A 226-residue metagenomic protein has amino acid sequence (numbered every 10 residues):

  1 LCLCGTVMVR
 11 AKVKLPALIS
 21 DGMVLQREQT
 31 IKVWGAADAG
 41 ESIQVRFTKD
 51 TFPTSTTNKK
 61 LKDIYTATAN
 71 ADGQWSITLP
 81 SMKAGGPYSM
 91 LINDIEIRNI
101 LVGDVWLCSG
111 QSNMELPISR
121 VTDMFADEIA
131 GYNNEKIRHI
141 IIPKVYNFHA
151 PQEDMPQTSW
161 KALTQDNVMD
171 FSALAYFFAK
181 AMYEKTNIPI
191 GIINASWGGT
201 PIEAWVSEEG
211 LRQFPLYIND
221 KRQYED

Functional and structural regions predicted by a protein language model:
L1-K12: Bacterial Sec-dependent N-terminal signal peptides
K12-D226: Cell-envelope and extracellular/periplasmic
